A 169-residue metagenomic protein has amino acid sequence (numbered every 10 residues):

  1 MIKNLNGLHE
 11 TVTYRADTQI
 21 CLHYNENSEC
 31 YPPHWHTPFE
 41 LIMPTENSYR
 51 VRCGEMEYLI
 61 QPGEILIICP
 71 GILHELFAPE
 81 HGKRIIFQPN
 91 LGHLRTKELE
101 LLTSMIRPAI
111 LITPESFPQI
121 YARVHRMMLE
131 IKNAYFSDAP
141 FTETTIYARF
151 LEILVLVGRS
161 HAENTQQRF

Functional and structural regions predicted by a protein language model:
M1-Q61: Generic protein-terminus/edge-of-domain signal
I2-I20, L73-F136, L154-N164: A hydrophobic/aromatic-rich effector-binding and dimerization subdomain of bacterial HTH-type transcriptional regulators
H23-E26, I68, I112: Short gly/ser/thr-rich secondary-structure transition/capping motifs
P44-E46, C69, P79: A short, compositionally biased micro-patch
I60-L73: Conserved metal-binding segment of the jelly-roll/cupin
P140-A148: Short, solvent-exposed positions on alpha-helices
Y147-V155: Hydrophobic alpha-helical segments that form the core of small-molecule binding pockets and/or dimer interfaces
T165-F169: Short, intrinsically disordered, charge-balanced linker/junction segments flanking boundaries in proteins
